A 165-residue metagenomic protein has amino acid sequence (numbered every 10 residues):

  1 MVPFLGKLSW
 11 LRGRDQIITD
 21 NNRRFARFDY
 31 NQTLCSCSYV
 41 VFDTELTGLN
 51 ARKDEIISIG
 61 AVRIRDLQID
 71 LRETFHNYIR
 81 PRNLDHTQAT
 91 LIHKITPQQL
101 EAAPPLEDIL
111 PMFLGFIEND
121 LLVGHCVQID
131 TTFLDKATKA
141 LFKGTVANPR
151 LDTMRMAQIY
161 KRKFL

Functional and structural regions predicted by a protein language model:
F4-N148, R162: Conserved non-catalytic scaffold segment of RNase H-like nuclease domains
L151-L165: Short alpha-helix plus adjacent loop in nuclease-associated cores
